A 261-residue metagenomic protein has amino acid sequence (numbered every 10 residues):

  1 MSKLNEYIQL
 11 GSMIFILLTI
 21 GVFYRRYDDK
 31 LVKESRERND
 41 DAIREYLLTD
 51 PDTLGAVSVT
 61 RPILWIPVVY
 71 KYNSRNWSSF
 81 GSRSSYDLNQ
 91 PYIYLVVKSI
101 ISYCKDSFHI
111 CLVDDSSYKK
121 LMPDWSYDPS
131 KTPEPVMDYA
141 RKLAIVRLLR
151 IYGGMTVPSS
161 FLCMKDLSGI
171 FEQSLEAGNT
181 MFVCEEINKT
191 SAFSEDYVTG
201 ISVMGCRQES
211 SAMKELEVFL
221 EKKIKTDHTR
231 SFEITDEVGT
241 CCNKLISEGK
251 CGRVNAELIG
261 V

Functional and structural regions predicted by a protein language model:
M1-R141, S159-V261: Glycosyltransferase-associated regions of secretory-pathway enzymes, highlighting luminal stem/catalytic domains
K142-G154: Small-residue hinge/turn detector
